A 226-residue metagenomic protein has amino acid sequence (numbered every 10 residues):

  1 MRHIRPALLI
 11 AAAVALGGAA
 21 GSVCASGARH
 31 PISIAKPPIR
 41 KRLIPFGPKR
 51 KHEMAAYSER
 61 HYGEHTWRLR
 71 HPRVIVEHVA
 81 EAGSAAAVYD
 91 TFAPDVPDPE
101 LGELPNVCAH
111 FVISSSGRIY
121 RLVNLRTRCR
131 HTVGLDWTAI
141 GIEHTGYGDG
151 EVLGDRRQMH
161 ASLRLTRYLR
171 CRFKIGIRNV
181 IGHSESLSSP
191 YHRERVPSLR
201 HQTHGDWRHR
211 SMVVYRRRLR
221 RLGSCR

Functional and structural regions predicted by a protein language model:
M1-L8: Bacterial N-terminal signal peptides that target proteins for export
H3, H30-R50, G148-R226: Basic/polar, cationic surfaces and motifs that engage anionic cell-wall and phosphate/carboxylate ligands
I4, G21-T132: N-terminal catalytic cores of peptidoglycan-degrading enzymes
I10-G18: Bacterial N-terminal signal peptides
Y62-E64, C108-A109, G146-R156: Second-shell loop/turn segments in exported
E64-T66, V79-E81, V123, G146 (+2 more regions): Sec/Tat-exported extracytoplasmic proteins
R68-R70, L104, L135, E151-S162: Solvent-exposed, acidic/flexible segments
V133-H144: Short coil-to-beta-strand
